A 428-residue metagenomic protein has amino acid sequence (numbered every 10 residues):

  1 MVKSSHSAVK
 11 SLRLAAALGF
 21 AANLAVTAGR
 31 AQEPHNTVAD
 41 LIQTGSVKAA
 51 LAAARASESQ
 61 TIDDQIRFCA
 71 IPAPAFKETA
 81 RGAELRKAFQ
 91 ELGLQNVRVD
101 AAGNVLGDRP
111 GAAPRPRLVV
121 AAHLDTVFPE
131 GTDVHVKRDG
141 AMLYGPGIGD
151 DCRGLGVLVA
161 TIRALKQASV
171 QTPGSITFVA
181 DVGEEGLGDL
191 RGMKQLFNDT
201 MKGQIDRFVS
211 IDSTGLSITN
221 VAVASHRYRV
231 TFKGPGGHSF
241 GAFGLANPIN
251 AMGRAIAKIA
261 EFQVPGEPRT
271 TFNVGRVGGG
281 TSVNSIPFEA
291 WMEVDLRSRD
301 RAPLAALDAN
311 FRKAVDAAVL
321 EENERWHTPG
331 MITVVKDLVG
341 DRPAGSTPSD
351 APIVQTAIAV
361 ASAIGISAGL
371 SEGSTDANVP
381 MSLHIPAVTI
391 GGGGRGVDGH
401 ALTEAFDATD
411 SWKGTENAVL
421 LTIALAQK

Functional and structural regions predicted by a protein language model:
M1-K10: N-terminal secretory signal peptides that target proteins for export/translocation
R13-A25: Bacterial N-terminal signal peptides
T27-A31: Sec/Tat signal peptide C-region and signal peptidase I cleavage site
Q32-A49, Q65, I249-K428: Metal-dependent amide/peptide-bond hydrolase catalytic core, centered on the "pita-bread" metallohydrolase fold
E33-Y144: Acidic/His- and Gly-rich active-site-bordering loop/insert found across diverse amide/peptide-bond hydrolases
L124-D139, I205, N220-T231, A359: Acidic-glycine-rich active-site phosphate/pyrophosphate-binding loop
V134-G147, K233-G237, S362, D398-L402: Glycine/charged-rich beta-loop-alpha catalytic/anionic-binding loops adjacent to active sites
M142, G147-S225, P265, N284 (+1 more regions): Acidic/histidine-rich catalytic neighborhood of metal-dependent amide-processing enzymes
